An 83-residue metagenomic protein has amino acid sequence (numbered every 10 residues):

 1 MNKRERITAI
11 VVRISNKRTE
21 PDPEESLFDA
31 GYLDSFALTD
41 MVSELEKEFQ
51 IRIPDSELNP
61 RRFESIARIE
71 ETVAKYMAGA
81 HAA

Functional and structural regions predicted by a protein language model:
M1-E20, E71-A83: Thiotemplate assembly-line natural product biosynthesis machinery
R6, S26, R68: Residue-level recognition of oxygen-bearing side chains
V12-Y32, Q50-N59, A83: Phosphopantetheine carrier-protein modules
S35: Catalytic nucleophile serine of serine hydrolases, specifically the conserved "nucleophile elbow" pentapeptide
T39: Conserved catalytic core of two-component sensor histidine kinases
S56-R68: AMP-binding/adenylate-forming catalytic domain of the ANL superfamily
